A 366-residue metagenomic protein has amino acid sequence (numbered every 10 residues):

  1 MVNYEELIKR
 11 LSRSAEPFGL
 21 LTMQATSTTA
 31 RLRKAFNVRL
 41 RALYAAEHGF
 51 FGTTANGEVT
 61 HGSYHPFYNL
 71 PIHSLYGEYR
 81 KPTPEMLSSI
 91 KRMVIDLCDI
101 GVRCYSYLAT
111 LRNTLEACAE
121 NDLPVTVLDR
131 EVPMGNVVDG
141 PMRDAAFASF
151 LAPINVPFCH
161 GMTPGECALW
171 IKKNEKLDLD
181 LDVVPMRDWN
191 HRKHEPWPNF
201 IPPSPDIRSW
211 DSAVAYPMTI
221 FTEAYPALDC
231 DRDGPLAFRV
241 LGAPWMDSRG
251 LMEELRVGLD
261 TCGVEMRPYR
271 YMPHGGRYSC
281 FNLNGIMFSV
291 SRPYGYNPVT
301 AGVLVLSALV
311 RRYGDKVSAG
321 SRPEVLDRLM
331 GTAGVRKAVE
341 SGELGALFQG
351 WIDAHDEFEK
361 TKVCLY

Functional and structural regions predicted by a protein language model:
M1-V38: N-terminal phosphate-binding or glycine-rich loops at protein starts, especially the Walker A/P-loop of NTPases
R39-H48, L128: Short internal beta-strands
G52-A55, T126-A148: Glycine-rich, charge-decorated loop segments at or immediately adjacent to ligand/cofactor-binding or catalytic sites
H61-K91, V102: Glycine-rich oxoanion-binding loops at beta->alpha junctions
D99-L111: Glycine/threonine-rich flexible loop motifs
A148-T219: Conserved anion/nucleotide-ligand pocket segment
W189-Y269: Glycine-rich, aromatic-lined ligand/substrate-binding cores of catalytic and carbohydrate-binding domains
G242-G350: Conserved functional hotspot residues or short segments at active or partner-binding sites across diverse domains
